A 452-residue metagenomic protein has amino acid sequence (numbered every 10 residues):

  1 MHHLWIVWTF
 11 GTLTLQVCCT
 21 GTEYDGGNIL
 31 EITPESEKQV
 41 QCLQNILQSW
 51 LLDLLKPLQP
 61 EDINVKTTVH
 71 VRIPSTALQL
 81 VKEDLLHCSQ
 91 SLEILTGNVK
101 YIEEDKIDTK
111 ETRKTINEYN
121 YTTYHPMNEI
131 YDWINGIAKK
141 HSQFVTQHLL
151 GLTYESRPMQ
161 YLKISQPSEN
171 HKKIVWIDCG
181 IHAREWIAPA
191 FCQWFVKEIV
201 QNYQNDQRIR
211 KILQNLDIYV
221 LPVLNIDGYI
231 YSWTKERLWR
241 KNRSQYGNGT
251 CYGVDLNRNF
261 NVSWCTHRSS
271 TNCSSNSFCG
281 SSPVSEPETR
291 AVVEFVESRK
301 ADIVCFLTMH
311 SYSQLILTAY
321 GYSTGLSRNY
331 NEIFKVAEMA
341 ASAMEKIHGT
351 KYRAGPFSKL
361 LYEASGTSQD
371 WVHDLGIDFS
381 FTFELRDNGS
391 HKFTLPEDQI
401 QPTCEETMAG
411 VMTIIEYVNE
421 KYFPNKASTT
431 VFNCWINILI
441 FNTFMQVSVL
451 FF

Functional and structural regions predicted by a protein language model:
H2-F452: M14 metallocarboxypeptidase catalytic domain recognition
